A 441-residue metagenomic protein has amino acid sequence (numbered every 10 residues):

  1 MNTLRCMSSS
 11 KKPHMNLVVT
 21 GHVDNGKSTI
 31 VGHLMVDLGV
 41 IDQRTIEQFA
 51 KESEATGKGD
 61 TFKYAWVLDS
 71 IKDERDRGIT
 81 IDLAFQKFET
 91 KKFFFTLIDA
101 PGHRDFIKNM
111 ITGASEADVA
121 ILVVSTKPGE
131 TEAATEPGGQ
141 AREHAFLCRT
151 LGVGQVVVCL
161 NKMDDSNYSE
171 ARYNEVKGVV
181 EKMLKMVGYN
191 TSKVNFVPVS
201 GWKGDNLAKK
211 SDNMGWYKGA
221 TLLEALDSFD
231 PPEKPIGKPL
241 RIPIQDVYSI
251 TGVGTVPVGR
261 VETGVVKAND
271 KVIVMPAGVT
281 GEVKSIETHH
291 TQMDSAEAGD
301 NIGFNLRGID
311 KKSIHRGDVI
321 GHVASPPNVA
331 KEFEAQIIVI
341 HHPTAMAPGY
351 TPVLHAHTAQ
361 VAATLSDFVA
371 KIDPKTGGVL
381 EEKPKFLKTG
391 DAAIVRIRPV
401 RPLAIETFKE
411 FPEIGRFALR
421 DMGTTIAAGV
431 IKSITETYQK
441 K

Functional and structural regions predicted by a protein language model:
C6-K108, A117-E130: P-loop NTPase switch module centered on the Walker A-proximal segment
M7-K11, T20-H22, K72-T80, Q86-E89 (+14 more regions): Replace "in large, NTP-powered and nucleic-acid-processing enzymes" with "in large, NTP-powered factors and other
H14, F93-T96, A100-F106, S115-N174: Conserved Switch II/interswitch segment of TRAFAC-class P-loop GTPases
N16-V19, D165-Y168, R172, K185 (+1 more regions): C-terminal effector modules of nucleic-acid-centric enzymes and ribosome-associated factors
D24, I30, F49, G78 (+12 more regions): Residue-level signature of catalytic and energy-coupling elements of molecular machines, predominantly ATP/GTP-dependent
I30-L34, T45-Q48, N109, Q140 (+4 more regions): Alpha-helical scaffold elements adjacent to nucleotide-binding pockets in ATP/GTP-utilizing enzyme cores
F49, S125-K127, G154-N174, F196-M214 (+2 more regions): G-domain G4 guanine-recognition motif of GTPases
N174, E181-T344: Conserved catalytic-core segments of large NTP-driven translation/proteostasis enzymes
